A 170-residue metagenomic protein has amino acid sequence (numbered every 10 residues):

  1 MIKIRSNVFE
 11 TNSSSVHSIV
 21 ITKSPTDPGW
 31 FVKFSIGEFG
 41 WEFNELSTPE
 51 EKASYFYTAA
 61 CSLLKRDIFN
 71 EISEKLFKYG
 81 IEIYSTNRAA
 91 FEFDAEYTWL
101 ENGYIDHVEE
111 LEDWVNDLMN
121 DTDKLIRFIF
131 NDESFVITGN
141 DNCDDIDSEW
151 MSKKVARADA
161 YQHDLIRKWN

Functional and structural regions predicted by a protein language model:
M1-K3, V8-E10, S15-N170: Long, non-globular targeting/processing and low-complexity regions
